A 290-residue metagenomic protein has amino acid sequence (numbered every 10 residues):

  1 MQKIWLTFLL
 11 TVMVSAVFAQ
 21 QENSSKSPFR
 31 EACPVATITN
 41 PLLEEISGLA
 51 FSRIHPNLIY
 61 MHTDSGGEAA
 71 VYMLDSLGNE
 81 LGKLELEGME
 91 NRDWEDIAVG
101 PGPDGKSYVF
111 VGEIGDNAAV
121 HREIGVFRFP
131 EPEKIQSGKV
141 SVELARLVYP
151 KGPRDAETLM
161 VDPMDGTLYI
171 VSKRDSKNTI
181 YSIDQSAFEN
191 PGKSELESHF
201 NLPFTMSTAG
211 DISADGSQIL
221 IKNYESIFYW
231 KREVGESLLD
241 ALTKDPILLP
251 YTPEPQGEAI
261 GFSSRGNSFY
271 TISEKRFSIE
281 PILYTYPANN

Functional and structural regions predicted by a protein language model:
M1-P28: Bacterial Sec-dependent N-terminal signal peptides
Q20-N290: Sequence/structural signature of beta-propeller domains
